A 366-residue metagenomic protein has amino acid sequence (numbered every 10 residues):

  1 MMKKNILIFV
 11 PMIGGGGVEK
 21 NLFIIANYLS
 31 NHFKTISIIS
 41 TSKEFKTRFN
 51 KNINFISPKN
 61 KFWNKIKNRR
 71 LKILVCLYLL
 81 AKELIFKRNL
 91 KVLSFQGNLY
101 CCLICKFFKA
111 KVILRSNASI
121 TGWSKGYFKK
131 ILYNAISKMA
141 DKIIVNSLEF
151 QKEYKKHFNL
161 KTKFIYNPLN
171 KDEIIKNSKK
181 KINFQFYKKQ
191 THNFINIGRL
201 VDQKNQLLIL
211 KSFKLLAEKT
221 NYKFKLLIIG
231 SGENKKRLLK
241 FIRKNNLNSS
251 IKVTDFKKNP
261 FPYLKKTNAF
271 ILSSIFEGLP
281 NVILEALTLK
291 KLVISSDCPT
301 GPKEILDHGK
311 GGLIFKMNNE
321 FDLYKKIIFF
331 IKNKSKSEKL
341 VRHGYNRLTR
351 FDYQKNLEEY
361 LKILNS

Functional and structural regions predicted by a protein language model:
I8-N68, F150-K155, N234: N-terminal strand-loop element at the rim of the active site of nucleotide-sugar-dependent glycosyltransferases
G16-I24, H192, N196-A217, E233-L239 (+1 more regions): A conserved mid-protein helix/loop that constitutes part of the nucleotide-sugar donor-binding site
L93-Y100, S116-N117: Short His-centered aromatic/hydrophobic patch
E149, P168: Carbohydrate-associated surface elements
F256, I275: Aromatic "clamp/platform" in nucleotide-sugar-dependent glycosyltransferases that forms part of the donor/acceptor
E285, C298-G309, L313-I314: Short acidic/histidine- and often glycine-rich active-site loop of Leloir-type glycosyltransferases that engages
L292-S296: Short hydrophobic beta-strand element within catalytic cores of glycosyltransferases and related nucleotide-activated
D307-E320, F329-S335, T349: Conserved acidic donor-binding segment of nucleotide-sugar-dependent glycosyltransferases
